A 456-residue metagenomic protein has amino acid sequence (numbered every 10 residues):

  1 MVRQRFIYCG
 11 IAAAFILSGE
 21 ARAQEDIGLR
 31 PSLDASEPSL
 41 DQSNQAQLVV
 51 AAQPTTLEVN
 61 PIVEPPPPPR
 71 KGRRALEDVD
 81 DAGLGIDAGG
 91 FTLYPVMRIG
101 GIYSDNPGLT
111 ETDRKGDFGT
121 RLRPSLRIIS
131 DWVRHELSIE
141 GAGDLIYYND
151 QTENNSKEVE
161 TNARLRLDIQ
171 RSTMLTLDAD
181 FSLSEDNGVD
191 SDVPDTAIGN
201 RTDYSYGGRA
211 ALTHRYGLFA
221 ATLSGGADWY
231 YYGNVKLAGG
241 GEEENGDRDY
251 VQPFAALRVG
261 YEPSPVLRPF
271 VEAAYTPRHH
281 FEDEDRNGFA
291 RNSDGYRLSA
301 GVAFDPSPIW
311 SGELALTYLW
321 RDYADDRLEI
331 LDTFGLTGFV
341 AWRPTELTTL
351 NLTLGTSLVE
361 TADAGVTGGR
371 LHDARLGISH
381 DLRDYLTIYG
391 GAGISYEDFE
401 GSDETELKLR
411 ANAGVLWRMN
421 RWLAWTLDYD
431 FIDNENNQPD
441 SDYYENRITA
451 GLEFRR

Functional and structural regions predicted by a protein language model:
V2-C9: Bacterial N-terminal signal peptides that target proteins for export
Q4, S18, A51-A52: Intrinsic disorder/low-complexity segments, especially N-terminal tails and targeting/processing regions
C9-I16: Bacterial N-terminal signal peptides
I16-L17, T112: Hydrophobic alpha-helical membrane context
G19-A23: Sec/Tat signal peptide C-region and signal peptidase I cleavage site
Q24-R456: Gram-negative and organellar
